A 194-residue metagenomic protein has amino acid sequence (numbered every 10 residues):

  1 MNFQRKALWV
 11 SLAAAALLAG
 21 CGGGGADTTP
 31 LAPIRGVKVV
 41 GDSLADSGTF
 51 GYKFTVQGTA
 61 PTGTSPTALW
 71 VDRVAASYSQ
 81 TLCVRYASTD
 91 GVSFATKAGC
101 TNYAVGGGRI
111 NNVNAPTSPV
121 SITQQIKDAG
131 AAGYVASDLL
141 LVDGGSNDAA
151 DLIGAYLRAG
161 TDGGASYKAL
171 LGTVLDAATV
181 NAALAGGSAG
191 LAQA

Functional and structural regions predicted by a protein language model:
M1-V10: Bacterial N-terminal signal peptides that target proteins for export
F3, C21-A194: Conserved active-site regions of diverse hydrolases
S11-L12, D46: A periodicity- and composition-biased signal for non-globular, repetitive helical segments
